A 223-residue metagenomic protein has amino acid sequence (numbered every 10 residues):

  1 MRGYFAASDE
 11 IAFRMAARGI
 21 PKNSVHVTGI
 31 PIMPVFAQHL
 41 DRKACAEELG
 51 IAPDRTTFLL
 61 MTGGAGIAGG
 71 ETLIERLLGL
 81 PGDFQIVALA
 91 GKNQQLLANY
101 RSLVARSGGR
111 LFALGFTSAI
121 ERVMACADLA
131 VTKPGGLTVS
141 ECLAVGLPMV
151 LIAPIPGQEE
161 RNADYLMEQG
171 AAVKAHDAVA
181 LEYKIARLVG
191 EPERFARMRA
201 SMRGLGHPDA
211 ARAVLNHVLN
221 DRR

Functional and structural regions predicted by a protein language model:
M1-G64, K92-N93: A nucleotide-sugar donor-handling region in carbohydrate enzymes
L40-C126, E160: Donor-nucleotide binding loops and adjacent catalytic segments primarily of GT-B fold Leloir glycosyltransferases
E121, V139-V145, D164: Short alpha-helical segment that forms part of, or immediately flanks, the ligand-binding pocket in carbohydrate-active
A125-G135: Acidic donor-binding loop of glycosyltransferase active sites
A127-D128, G146-P148: A short alpha->beta transition loop at the rim of the catalytic pocket in nucleotide-sugar-dependent
E168-G170, H176-E193: C-terminal "capping" alpha-helix adjacent to the active site of nucleotide-linked donor transferases in cell-envelope
R194-P208: A short, well-ordered alpha-helix in the C-terminal region of glycosyltransferases
H207-R223: C-terminal alpha-helical cap of glycosyltransferases
